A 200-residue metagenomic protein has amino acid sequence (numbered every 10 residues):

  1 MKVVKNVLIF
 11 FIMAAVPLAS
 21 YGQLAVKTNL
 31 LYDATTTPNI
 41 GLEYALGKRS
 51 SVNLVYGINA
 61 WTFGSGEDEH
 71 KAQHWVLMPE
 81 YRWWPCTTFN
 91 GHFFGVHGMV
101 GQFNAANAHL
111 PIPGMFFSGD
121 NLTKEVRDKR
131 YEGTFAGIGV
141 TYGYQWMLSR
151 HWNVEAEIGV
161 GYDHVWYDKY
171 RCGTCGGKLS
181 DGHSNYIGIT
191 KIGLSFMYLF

Functional and structural regions predicted by a protein language model:
M1-K2, L24: N-terminal hydrophobic targeting signals that begin at the initiator methionine
V3-V16: Sec-dependent N-terminal signal peptides
V16-G22: Sec/Tat signal peptide C-region and signal peptidase I cleavage site
L24-P38: Short N-terminal segments immediately surrounding and downstream of signal-peptide cleavage
L30-Y32, Y56, I158: A mature extracytoplasmic/lumenal domain signature
I40-L42: A short acidic, amphipathic alpha-helical/loop segment
Y44-A156, G193-Y198: Gram-negative (and chloroplast) outer-membrane scaffold detector with strong preference for beta-barrel transmembrane
S149-F200: Predominantly the C-terminal beta-signal and adjacent terminal strand-loop region of outer-membrane beta-barrel
